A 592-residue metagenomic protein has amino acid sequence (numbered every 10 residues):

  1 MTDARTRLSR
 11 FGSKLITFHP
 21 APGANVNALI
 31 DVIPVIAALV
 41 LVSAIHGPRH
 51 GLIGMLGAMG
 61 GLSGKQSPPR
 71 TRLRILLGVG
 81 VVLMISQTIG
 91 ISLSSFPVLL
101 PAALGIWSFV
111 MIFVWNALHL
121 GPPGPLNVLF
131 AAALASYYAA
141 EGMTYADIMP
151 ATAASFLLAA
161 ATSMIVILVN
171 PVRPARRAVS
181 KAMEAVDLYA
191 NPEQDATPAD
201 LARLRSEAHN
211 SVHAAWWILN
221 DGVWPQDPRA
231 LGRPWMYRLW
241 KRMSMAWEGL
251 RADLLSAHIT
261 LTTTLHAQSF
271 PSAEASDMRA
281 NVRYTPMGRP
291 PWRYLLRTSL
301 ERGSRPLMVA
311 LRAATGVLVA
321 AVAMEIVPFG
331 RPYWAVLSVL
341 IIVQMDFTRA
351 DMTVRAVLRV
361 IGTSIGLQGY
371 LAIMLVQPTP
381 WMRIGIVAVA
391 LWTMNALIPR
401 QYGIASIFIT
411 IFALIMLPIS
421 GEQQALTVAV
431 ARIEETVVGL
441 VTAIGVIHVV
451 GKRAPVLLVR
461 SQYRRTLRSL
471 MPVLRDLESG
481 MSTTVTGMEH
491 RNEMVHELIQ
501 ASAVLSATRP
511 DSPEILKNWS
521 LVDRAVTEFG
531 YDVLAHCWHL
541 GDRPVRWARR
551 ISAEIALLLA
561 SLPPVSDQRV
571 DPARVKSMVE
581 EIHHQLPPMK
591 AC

Functional and structural regions predicted by a protein language model:
M1-I36, V40, M143-F156, A160-W334 (+1 more regions): Cytosolic regulatory and coupling regions of membrane transport/channel systems
D3-S13, A28-P69, L76-M84, P101-T144 (+5 more regions): Pore- and pathway-forming membrane helices of multi-pass small-molecule/ion transporters and channels
L15-N27, S43-H46, Q66-L76, S94-F96 (+7 more regions): Short, amphipathic, aromatic/basic-enriched membrane-interface segments that mark the entry/exit of transmembrane
I45, L93, P97, L118-H119 (+9 more regions): Membrane-interfacial segments
L56-G57, V79-L83, V317, A335-I342 (+9 more regions): Alpha-helical transmembrane segments of multi-pass membrane proteins
K65-L73, I89, F96, Q226-G232 (+8 more regions): Hydrophobic alpha-helical segments that drive targeting, anchoring, or assembly
P97-V98, T144-Y145, P380-R383, F529: Membrane-helix interface segments
L295-V389: Core alpha-helical transmembrane segments of integral membrane proteins
